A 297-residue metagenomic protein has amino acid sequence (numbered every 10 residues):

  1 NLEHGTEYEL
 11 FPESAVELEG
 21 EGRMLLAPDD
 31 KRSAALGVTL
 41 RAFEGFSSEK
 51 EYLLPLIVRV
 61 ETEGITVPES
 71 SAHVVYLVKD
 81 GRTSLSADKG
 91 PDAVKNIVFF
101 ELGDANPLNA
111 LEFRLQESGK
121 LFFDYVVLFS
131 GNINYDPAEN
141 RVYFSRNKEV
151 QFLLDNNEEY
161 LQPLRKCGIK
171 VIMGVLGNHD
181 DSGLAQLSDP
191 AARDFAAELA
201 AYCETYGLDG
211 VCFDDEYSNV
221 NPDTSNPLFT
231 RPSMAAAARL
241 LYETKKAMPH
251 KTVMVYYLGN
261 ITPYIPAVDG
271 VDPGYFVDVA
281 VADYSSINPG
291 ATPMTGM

Functional and structural regions predicted by a protein language model:
N1-T6, L54-V58: Short, well-ordered beta-strand segments
E3-M24: Short beta-strand and strand-turn-strand segments in soluble, beta-rich domains
E7, G22-M24, T39, T66 (+1 more regions): Compositionally biased, intrinsically disordered low-complexity regions
L25-T39: Short Pro-Gly-centered flexible turn/kink motifs
K31-S33, F43-M297: Secreted glycan hydrolases and related glycan-binding modules that recognize and/or cleave
